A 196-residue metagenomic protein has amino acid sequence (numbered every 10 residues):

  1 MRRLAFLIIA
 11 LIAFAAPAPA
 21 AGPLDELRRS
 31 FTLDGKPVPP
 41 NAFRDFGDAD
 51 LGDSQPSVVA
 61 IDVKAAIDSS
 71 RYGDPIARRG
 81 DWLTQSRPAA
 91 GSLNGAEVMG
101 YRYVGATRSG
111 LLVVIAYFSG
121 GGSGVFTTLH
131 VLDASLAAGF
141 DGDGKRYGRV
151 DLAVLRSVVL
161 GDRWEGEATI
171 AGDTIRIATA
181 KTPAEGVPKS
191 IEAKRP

Functional and structural regions predicted by a protein language model:
A5-F14: Bacterial N-terminal signal peptides
A20-S69, V150-P196: Acidic, small-residue rich beta-repeat scaffolds with periodic aromatic anchors
Q85-R102: Signature of short aromatic-glycine-proline-rich micro-motifs recurring in repeat-based ectodomains
G91-L93, F118-G124: Short consensus segments that form the blades of beta-propeller domains, in both extracellular/periplasmic
Y101-R108, E167-G172: Structural signature of eukaryotic scaffold interfaces centered on beta-propeller domains
G110-F118, D173-T179: Short beta-strand elements that form the blades of beta-propeller/WD-repeat-like and other beta-sheet-rich scaffold
T128-S135, R195-P196: Beta-propeller blade signature
A134-G142: Short loop/turn segments immediately following beta-strands, especially the blade-tip and inter-blade linker loops
